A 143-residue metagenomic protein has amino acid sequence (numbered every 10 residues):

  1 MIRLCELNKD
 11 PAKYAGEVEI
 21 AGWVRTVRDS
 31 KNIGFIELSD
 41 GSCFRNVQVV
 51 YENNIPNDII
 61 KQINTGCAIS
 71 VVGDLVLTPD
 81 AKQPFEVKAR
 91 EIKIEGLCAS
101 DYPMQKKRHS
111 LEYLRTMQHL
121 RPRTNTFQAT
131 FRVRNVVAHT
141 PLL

Functional and structural regions predicted by a protein language model:
M1-L143: Class II aminoacyl-tRNA synthetase catalytic cores and aaRS-like
